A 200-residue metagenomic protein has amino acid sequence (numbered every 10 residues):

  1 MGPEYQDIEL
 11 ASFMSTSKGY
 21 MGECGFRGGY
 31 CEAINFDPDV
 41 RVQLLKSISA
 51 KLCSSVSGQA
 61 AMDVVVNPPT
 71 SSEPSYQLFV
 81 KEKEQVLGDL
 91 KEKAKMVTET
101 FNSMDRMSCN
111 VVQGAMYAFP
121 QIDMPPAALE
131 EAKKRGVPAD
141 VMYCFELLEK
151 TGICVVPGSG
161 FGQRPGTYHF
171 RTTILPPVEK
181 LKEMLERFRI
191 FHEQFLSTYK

Functional and structural regions predicted by a protein language model:
M1-K200: PLP-dependent class I/II
